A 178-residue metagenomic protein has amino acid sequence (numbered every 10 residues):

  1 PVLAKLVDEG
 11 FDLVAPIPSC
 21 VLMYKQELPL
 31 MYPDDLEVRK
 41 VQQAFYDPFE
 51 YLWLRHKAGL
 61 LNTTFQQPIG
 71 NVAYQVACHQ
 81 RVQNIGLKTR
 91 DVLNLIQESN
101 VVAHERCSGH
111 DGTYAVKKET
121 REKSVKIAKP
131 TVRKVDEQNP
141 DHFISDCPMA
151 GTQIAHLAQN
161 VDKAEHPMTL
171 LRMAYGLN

Functional and structural regions predicted by a protein language model:
P1-N178: Iron-sulfur cluster-binding electron-transfer modules in prokaryotic oxidoreductases
